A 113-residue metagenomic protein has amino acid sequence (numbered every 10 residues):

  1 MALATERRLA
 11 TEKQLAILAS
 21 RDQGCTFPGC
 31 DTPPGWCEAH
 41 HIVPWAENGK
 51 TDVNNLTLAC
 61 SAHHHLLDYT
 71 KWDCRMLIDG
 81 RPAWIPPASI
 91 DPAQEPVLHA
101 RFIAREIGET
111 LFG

Functional and structural regions predicted by a protein language model:
M1-G113: A detector for short metal-coordination/catalytic motifs
